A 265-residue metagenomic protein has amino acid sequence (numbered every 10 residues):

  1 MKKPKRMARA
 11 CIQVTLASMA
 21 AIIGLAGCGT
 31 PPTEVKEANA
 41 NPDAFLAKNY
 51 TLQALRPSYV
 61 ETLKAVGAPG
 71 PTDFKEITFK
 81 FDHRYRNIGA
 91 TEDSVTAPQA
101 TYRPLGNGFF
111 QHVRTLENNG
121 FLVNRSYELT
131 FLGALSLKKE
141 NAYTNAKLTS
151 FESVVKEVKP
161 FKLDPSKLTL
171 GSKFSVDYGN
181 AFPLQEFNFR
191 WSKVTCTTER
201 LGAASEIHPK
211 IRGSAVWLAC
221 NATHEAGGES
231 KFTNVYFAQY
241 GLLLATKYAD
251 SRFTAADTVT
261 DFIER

Functional and structural regions predicted by a protein language model:
K2-L16: Bacterial N-terminal signal peptides that target proteins for export
L25-G27: C-terminal motif of bacterial Sec signal peptides marking the signal peptidase cleavage site
G29-N141, G179-R265: Acidic, serine/threonine-rich low-complexity disordered tracts
N145-S205: Secreted/surface-exposed cysteine- and glycine-rich disulfide frameworks
